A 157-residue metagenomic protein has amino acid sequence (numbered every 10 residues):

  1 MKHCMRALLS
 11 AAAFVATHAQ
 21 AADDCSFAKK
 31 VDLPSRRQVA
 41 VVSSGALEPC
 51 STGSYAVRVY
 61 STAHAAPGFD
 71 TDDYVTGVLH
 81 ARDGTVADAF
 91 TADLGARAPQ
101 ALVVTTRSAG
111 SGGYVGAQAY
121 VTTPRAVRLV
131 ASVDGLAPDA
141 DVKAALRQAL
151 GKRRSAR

Functional and structural regions predicted by a protein language model:
M1-L8: Bacterial N-terminal signal peptides that target proteins for export
A16-H18: N-terminal signal peptide c-region/cleavage motif recognized by signal peptidases
Q20-R157: Exposed acidic/polar residues on beta-strands and adjacent loops within beta-sheet cores, strongest in beta-propeller
